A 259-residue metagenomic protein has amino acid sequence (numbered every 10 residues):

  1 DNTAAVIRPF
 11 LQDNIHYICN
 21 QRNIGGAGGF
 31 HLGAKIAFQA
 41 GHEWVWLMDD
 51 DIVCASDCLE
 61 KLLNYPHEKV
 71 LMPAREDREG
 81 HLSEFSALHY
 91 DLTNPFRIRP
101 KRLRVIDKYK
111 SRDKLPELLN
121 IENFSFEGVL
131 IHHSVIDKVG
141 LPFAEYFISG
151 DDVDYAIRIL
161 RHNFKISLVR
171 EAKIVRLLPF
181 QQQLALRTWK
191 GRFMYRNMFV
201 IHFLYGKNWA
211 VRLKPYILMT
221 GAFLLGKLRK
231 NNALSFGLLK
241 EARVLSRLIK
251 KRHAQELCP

Functional and structural regions predicted by a protein language model:
D1-C19: Acidic donor-binding segment of Leloir-type glycosyltransferases
N20-A40: Glycine-rich, basic loop-to-helix element that forms the pyrophosphate-binding segment of sugar-nucleotide handling
H42-D51: Short beta-strand-to-loop acidic/aromatic patch adjacent to the donor-nucleotide binding site
D57-F96: Conserved donor NDP-sugar-binding/catalytic core segment of glycosyltransferases
D91-E122: Short, flexible, basic/aromatic active-site loop/helix in glycosyltransferases
N123-F124, G128-L141, E145-A172: A short, conserved alpha-helix in the catalytic core of glycosyltransferases
R161, K165-I166, V175-R196, K230-L234: Nucleotide-sugar-dependent glycosyltransferase catalytic core
W189-N197, K207-P259: Non-catalytic, C-terminal membrane-associated alpha-helical segments of glycosyltransferases
